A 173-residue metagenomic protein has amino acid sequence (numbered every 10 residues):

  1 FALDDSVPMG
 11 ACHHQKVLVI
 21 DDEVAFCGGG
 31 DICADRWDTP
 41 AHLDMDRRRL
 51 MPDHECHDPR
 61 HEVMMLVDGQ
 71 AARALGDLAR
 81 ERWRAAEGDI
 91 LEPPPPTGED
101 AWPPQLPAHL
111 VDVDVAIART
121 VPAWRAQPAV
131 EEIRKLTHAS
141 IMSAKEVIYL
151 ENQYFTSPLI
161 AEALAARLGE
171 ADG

Functional and structural regions predicted by a protein language model:
F1-G173: Charged, low-complexity intrinsically disordered terminal segments
